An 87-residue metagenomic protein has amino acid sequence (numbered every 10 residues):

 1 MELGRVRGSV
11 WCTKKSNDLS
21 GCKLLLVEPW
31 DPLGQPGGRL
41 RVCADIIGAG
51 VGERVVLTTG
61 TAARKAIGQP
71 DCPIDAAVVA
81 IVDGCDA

Functional and structural regions predicted by a protein language model:
M1-P32, G37: N-terminal first-folded block
R7-S9, K14, P29-W30, D45-I46 (+2 more regions): Fold-independent oxyanion-binding glycine-rich loops and adjacent beta-strand/coil segments at enzyme active sites
K14, G38, A63-I67: A short, acidic/glycine-rich surface segment
R39-A44: Short alpha-helix capping/helix-loop boundary micro-motifs
V56-A87: C-terminal structural segments of small proteins and small subunits
